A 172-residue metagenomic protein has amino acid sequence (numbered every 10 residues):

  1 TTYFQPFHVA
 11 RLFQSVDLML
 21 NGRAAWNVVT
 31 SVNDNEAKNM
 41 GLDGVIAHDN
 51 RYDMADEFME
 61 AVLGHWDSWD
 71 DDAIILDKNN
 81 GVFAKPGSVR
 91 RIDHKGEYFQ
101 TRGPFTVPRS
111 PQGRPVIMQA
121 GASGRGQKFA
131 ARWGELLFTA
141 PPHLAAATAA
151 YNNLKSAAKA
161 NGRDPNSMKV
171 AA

Functional and structural regions predicted by a protein language model:
T1, V28-T30, G121, P141 (+1 more regions): A cross-domain feature marking catalytic cores of carbohydrate-active enzymes and several ubiquitous metabolic/repair
T1-Y3, V45-D49, L136-L144: The substrate-binding groove and active-site-proximal loops of carbohydrate-active enzymes, especially glycoside
Q5-Q14, L18-W133, N161-N166: Internal, glycine-rich beta/alpha segment that forms the wall or movable "lid" of small-molecule/cofactor binding
F129-K155, A160-A171: Glycine-rich, aromatic-lined ligand/substrate-binding cores of catalytic and carbohydrate-binding domains
